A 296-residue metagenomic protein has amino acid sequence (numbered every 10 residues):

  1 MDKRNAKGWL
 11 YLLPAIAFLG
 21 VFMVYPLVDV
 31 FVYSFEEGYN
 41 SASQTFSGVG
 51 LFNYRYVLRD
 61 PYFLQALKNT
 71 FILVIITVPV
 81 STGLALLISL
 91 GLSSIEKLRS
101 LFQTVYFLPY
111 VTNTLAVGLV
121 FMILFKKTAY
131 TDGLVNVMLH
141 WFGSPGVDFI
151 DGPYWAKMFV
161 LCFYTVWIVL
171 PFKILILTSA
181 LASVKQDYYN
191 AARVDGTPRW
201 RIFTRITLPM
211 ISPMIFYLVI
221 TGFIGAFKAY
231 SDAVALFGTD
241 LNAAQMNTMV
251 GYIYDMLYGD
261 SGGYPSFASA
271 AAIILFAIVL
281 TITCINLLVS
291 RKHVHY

Functional and structural regions predicted by a protein language model:
K3-Y296: A structural signal for multi-pass alpha-helical bundles of membrane permease subunits that mediate small-molecule
